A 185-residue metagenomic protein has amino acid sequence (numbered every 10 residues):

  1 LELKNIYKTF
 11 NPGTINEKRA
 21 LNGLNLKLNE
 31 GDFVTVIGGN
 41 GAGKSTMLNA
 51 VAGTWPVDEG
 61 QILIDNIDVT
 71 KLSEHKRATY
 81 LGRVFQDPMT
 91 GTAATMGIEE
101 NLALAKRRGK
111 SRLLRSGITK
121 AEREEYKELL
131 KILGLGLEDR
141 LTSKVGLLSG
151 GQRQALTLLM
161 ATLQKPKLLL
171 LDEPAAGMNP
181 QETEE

Functional and structural regions predicted by a protein language model:
T14-K18, P56, D68-G82, T90 (+2 more regions): ABC ATPase NBD coupling module
I37-G39: The feature captures the beta-strand-to-loop junction immediately N-terminal to the Walker
A52: Helix-to-loop junction immediately C-terminal to a conserved catalytic motif
G60-D68: Conserved ABC transporter NBD signature motif
D87, T95-S111: Q-loop/switch helix immediately C-terminal to the Walker
A161-K167: A short, proline-enriched helix->beta-strand linker immediately N-terminal to the Walker B motif in ABC-type P-loop
L169-E173: Catalytic Walker B motif of ABC-type/P-loop ATPase nucleotide-binding domains
